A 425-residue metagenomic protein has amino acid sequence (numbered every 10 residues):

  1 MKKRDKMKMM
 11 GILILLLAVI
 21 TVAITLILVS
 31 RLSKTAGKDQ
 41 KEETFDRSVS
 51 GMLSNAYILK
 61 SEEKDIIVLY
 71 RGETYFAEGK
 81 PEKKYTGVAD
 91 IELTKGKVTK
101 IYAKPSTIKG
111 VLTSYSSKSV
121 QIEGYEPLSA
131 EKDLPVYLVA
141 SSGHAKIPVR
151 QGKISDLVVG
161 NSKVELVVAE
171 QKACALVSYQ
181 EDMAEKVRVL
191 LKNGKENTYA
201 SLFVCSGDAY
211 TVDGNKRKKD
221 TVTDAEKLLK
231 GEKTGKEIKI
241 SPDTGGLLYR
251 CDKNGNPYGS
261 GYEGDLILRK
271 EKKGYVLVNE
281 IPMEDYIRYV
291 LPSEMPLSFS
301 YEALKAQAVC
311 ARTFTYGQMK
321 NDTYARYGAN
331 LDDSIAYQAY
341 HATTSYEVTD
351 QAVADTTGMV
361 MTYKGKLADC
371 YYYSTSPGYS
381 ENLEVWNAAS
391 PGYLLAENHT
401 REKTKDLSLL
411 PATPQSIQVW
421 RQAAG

Functional and structural regions predicted by a protein language model:
K2-G425: Conserved, single-site charged/polar hotspot
